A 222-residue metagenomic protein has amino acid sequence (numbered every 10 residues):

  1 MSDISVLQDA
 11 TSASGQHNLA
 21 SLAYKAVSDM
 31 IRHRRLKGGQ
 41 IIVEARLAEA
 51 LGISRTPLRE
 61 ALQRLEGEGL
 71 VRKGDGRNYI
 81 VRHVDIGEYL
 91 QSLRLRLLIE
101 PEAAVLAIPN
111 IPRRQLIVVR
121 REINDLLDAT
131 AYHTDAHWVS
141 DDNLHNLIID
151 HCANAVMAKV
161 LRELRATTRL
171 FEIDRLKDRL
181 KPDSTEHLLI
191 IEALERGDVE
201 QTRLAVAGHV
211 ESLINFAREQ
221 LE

Functional and structural regions predicted by a protein language model:
M1-P109, R218-E222: Short linear motifs at protein or domain termini
N18-S21, T56, L90-L97, R113 (+4 more regions): Alpha-helix N-cap/helix-start motif at coil-to-helix transitions, marked by capping-box chemistry
E66-G67, Q91-S92, H133-D135, L176-R179: A short, ordered amphipathic alpha-helix with a cationic face
N110-D174, S184-A193, Q201-E211: Conserved amphipathic alpha-helical segments that form helical-bundle/coiled-coil interaction surfaces
E172-L176, I214-L221: Short amphipathic alpha-helical interaction/hinge segments
